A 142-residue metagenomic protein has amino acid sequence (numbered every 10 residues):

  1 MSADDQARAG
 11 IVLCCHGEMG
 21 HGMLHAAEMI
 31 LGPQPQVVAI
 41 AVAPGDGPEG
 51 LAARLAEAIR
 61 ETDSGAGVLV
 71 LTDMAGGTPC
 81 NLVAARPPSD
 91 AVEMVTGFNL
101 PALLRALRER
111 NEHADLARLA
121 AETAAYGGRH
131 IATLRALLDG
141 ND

Functional and structural regions predicted by a protein language model:
M1-D142: N-terminal loops that bind phosphate or other acidic moieties and the adjacent beta-alpha structural core
